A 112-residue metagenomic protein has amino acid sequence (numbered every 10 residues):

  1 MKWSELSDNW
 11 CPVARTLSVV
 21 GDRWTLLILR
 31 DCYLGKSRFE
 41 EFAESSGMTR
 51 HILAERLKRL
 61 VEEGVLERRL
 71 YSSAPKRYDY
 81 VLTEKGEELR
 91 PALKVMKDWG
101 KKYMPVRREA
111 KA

Functional and structural regions predicted by a protein language model:
M1-D8: A detector for short, charged/polar N-terminal pre-domain segments
S7, Y71-S72: Short loop/turn motifs at secondary-structure junctions and domain boundaries
C11-I52, S73, V81: N-terminal helix-turn-helix DNA-binding core of bacterial DNA-binding proteins
G21, S72-V95: Basic, amphipathic "hinge/linker" alpha-helix immediately C-terminal to the N-terminal HTH DNA-binding motif
R56: Residues within the DNA-recognition helix of helix-turn-helix
R90-A112: Amphipathic alpha-helical dimerization/coiled-coil segments that flank or bridge DNA-binding/regulatory modules
